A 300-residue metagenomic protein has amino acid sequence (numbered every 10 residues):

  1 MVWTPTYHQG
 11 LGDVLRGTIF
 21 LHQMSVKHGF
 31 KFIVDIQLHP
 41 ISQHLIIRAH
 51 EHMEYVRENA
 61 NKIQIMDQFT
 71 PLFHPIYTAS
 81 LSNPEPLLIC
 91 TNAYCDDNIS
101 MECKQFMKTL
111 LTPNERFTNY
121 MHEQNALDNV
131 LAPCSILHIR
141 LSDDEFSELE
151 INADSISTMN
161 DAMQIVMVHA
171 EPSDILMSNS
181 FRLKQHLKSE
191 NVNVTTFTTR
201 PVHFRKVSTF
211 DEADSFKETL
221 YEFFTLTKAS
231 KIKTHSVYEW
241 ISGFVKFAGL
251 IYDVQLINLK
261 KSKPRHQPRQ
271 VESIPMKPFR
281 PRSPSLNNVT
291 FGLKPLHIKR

Functional and structural regions predicted by a protein language model:
Y7-R16, F146-E148: A short, glycine/small-residue-rich beta-strand->loop->alpha-helix junction that serves as a flexible
H8-Q9, Q37-I41, C95, R140-D144 (+3 more regions): Short, solvent-exposed loop/turn segments at secondary-structure junctions
V14-K27, I156-V166: Histidine-anchored nucleotide/phosphate-binding helix
L15, I19, K217-K263: A donor-sugar binding/catalytic signature common to diverse glycosyltransferases and related nucleotide-sugar
I41-P172, R282, G292: Secretory-pathway luminal glycosyltransferase catalytic domains
Q43-E54, R182-N193, F244-L250: Short, aromatic/basic amphipathic alpha-helical patches
I139, M163-E212: Catalytic donor nucleotide-activated moiety binding site of glycosyltransferases and closely related
E239-R300: Nucleotide-sugar donor-binding patch of glycosyltransferase catalytic domains
